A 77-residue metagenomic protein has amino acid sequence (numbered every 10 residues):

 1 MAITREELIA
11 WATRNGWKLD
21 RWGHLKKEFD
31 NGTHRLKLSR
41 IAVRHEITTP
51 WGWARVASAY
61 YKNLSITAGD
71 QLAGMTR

Functional and structural regions predicted by a protein language model:
M1-I3, D70-R77: Short intrinsically disordered terminal tails
A2-K18: Amphipathic alpha-helical segments
A10-W11, D30-N31, M75: Short amphipathic alpha-helical "recognition" segments used for binding
D20-D70: Acidic, low-complexity, intrinsically disordered interaction modules
